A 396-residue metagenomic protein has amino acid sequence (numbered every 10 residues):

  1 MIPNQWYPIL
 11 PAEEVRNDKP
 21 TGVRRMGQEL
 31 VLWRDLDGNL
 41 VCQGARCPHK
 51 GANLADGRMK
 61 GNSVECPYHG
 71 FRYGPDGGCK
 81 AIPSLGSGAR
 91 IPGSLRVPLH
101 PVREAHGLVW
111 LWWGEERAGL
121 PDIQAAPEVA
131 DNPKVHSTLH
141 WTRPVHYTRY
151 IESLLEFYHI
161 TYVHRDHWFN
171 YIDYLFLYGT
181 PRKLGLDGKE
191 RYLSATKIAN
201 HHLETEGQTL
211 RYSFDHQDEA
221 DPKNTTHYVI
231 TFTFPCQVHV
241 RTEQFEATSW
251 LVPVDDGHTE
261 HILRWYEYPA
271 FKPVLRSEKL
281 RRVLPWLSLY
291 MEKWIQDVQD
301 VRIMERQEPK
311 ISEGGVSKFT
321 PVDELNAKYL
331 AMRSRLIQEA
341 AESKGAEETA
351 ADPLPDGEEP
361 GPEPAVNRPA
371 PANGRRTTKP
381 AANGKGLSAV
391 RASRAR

Functional and structural regions predicted by a protein language model:
I2-Q5: Hydrophobic, proline/glycine-rich low-complexity stretches
P8-D131, V135, E359, P364 (+3 more regions): Rieske [2Fe-2S] iron-sulfur-binding domain
N39, R117-R396: C-terminal catalytic domain of Rieske-type non-heme iron oxygenases
